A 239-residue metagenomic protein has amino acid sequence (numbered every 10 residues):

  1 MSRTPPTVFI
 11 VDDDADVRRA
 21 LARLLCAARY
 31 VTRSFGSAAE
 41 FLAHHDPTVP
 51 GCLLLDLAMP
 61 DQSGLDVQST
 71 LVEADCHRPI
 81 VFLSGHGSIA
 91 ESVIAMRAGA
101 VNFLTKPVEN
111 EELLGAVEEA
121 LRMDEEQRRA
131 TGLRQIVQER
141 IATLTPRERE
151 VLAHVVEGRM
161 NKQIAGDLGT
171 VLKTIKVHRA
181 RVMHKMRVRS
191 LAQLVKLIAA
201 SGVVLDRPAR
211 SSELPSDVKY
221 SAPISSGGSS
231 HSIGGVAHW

Functional and structural regions predicted by a protein language model:
S2-V17, L21-L25, A38, L53 (+1 more regions): Conserved acidic segment of CheY-like receiver
G36-S37, S63-S69: Acidic catalytic/metal-coordinating carboxylates
D56, S84: Active-site residues of response regulator receiver
M59: Receiver (REC) domain active-site loop signature in two-component systems and cognate sites in sensor histidine kinases
S88-A90, L104-V117, D167: C-terminal output helix
M160-Q193: Recognition helix of helix-turn-helix DNA-binding domains
M183-W239: Basic, Lys/Arg-enriched C-terminal extension of HTH/homeodomain DNA-binding domains
